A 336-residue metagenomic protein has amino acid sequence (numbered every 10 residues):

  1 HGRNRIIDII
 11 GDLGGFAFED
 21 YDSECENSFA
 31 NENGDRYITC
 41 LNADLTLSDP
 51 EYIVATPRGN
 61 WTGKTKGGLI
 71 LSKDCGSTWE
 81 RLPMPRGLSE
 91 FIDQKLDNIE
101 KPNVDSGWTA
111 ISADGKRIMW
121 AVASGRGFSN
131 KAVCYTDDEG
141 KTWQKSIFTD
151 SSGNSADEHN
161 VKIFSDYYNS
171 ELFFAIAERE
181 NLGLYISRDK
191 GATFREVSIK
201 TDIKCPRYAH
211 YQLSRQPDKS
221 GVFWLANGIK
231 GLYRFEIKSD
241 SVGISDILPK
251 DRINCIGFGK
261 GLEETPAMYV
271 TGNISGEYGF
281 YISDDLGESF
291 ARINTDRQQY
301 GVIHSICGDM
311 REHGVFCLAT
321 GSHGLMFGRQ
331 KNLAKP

Functional and structural regions predicted by a protein language model:
H1, L41-D49, E100-G115, K162-Y168 (+3 more regions): Structural signature of eukaryotic scaffold interfaces centered on beta-propeller domains
H1, P217-K219, L225-R234, D246-L286: Loop/turn-rich, solvent-exposed surfaces of beta-rich toroidal or solenoidal domains
R5-I7, Y52-V54, I118-W120, L172-F174 (+4 more regions): Conserved beta-propeller blade signature
G15-E19, S72-G76, S112, T136-G140 (+5 more regions): Conserved Ser/Thr-centered positions that define the repeating blades of beta-propeller domains
E26-N31, E80-R86, Q144-F148, R195-I199 (+2 more regions): Beta-propeller fold detector
F29-C40, K204-R207, I247-G257, S289-M310: Conserved blade-ending motifs and adjacent loop-strand segments that build the rim/top face of beta-propeller domains
R58-K64, S124-F128, R179-L182, K230-G231 (+2 more regions): Short glycine/acidic-enriched loop and turn motifs that connect beta-strands
Q298-P336: Blade-level signature of beta-propeller repeat domains, shared across WD40, Kelch, NHL, RCC1 and BNR/Asp-box propellers
